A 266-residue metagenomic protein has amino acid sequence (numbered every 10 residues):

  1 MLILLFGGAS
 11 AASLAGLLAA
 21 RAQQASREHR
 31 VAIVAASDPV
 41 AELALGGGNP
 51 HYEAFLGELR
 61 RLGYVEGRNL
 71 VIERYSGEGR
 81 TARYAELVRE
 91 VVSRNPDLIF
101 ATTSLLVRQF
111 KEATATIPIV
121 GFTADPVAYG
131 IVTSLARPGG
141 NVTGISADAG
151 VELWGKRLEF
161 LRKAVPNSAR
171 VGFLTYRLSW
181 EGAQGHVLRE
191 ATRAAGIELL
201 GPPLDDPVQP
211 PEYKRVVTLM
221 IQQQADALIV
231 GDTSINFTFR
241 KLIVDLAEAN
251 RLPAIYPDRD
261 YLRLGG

Functional and structural regions predicted by a protein language model:
M1-G266: Short hydrophobic alpha-helices and adjacent helix-cap/hinge residues
